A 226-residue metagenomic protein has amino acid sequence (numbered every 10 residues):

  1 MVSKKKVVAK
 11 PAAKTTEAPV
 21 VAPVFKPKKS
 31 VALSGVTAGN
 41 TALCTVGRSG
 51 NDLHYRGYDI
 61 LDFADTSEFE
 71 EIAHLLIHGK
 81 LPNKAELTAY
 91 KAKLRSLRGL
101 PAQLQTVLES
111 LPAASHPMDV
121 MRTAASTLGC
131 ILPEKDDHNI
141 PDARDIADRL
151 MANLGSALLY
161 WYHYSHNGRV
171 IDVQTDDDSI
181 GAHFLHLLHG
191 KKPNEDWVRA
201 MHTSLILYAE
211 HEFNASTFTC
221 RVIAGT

Functional and structural regions predicted by a protein language model:
K4-T226: Hydrophobic alpha-helical bundle cores within soluble ligand-binding/oligomerization subdomains
